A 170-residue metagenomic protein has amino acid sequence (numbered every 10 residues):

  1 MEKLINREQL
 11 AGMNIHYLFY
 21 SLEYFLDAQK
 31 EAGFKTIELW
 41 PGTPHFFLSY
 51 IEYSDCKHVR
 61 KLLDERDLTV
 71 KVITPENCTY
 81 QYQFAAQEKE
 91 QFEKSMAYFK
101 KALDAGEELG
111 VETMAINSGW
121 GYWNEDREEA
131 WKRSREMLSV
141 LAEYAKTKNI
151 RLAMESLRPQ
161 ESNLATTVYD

Functional and structural regions predicted by a protein language model:
M1-A11, K71-A85, S118-Y122: N-terminal small/glycine-rich loop or linker at the start of catalytic domains across soluble metabolic enzymes
E2-N6, L26-G33, I51-T74, K101-G110 (+1 more regions): Acidic (Asp/Glu)-rich catalytic clusters
R7-N14, T36-E38, D67-V72, V111-A115 (+1 more regions): Structural preference for beta-strand elements that scaffold enzyme active sites
Q9-Y17, L22-F25: Short, Lys/Arg-rich amphipathic segments at extreme N-termini
M13-L18, W40-P44, P75-C78, G119-G121 (+2 more regions): Active-site beta-loop-alpha junctions enriched in small/polar residues
F19, E23, Y50-Y53, K57 (+3 more regions): Generic alpha-helical scaffold signal
Y24, E65, Y82-D170: Active-site acidic/histidine proton-transfer and metal-coordination neighborhood in alpha/beta enzyme cores
W40-D64, S118-D126: Glycine-rich, proline-tolerant flexible connector loops at the mouths of alpha/beta enzymes
